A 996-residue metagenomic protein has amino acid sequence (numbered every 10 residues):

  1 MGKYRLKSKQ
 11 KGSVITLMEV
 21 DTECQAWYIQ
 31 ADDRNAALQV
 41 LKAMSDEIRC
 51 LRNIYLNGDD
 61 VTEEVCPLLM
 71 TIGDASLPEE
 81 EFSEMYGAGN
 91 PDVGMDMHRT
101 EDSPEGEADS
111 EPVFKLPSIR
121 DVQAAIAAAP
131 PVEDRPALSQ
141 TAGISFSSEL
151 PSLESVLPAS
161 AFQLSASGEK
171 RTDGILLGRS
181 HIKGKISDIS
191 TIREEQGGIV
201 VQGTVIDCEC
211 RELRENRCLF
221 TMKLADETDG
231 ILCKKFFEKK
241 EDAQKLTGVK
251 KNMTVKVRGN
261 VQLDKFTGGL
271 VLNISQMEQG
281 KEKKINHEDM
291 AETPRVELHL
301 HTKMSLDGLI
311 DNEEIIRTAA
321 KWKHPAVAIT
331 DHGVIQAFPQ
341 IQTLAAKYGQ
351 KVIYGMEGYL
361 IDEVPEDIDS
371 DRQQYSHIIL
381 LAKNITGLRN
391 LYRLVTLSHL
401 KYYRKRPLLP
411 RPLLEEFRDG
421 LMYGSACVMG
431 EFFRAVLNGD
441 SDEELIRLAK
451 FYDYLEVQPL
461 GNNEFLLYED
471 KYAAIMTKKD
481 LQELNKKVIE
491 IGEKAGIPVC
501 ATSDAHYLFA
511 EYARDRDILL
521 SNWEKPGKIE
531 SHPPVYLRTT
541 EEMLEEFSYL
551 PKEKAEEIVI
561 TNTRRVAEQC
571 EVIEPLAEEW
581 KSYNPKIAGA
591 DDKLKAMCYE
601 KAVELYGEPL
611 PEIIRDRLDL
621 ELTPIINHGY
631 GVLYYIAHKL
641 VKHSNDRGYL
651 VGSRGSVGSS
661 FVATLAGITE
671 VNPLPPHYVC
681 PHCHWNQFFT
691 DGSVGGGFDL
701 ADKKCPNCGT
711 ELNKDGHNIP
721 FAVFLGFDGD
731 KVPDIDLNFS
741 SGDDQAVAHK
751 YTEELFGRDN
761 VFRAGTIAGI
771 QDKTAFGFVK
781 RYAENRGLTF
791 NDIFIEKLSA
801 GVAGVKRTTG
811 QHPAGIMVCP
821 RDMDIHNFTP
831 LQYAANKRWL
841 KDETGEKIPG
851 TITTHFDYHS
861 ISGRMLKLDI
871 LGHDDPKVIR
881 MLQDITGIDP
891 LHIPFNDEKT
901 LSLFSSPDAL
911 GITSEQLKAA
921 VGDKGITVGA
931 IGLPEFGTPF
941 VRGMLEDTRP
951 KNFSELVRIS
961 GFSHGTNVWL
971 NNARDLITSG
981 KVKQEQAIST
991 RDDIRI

Functional and structural regions predicted by a protein language model:
M1-F162, A166-G168: Intrinsically disordered, low-complexity basic tails and flexible linkers associated with large NTP-driven
S118-V122, I126, P136-M290, G308-L309 (+1 more regions): Single-stranded nucleic-acid-binding OB-fold domains
R295-M304, S503-H506: Histidine-centered catalytic micro-motifs
H299, L650-V662, T938: Helix-hairpin-helix
L309-V327, H332-L381, I385-C598, L640 (+2 more regions): Mg2+-dependent phosphoryl-transfer active-site scaffold
E579-I626: Extended low-complexity intrinsically disordered regions
E608-G652: Helix-rich "cap/lid" substructures immediately adjacent to catalytic or cofactor-binding pockets
K642-N645, S656-I668: Catalytic DNA-binding helix-loop module of base-excision-repair DNA glycosylases/AP lyases
